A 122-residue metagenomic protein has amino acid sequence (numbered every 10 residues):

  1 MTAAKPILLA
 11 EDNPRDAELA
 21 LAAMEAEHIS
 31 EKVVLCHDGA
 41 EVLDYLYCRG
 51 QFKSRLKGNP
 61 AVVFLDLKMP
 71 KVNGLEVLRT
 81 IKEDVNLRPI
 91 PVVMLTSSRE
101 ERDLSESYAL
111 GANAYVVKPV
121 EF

Functional and structural regions predicted by a protein language model:
A3-A4, I29-S30, G58-A61, N86-P91: His-Asp phosphorelay/catalytic-motif detector in bacterial-type signaling
E11: Conserved acidic carboxylate
L19-E25, V34-V62: Acidic, metal-coordinating helix/loop segments flanking the phosphotransfer/catalytic sites of two-component signaling
L67-M69: Receiver (REC) domain active-site loop signature in two-component systems and cognate sites in sensor histidine kinases
K71-V72, I81: Hydrophobic residue at a beta-alpha junction that N-caps the helix immediately following a catalytic beta-strand/loop
V93-L95: Hydrophobic/aromatic residues positioned on beta-strands within the core alpha/beta folds
N113: Short, glycine/charged-rich "phosphate-handling" switch motifs in NTP-dependent and phosphotransfer domains
